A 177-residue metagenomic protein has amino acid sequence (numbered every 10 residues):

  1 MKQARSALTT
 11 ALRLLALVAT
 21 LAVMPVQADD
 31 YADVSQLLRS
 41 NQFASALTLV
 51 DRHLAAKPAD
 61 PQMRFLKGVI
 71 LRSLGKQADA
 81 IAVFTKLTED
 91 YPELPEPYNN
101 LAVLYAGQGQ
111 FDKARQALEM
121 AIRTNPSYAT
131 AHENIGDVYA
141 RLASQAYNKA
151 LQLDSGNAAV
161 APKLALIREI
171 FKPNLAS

Functional and structural regions predicted by a protein language model:
A56, D90-Y91, T124, L153: Structural marker of alpha-solenoid helical repeat scaffolds
P61-Q62, P95-E96, A129-T130, A158: Helix-start (N-cap) detector for alpha-helical repeat units in TPR-like alpha-solenoids, especially tetratricopeptide
A140-S177: Terminal, low-structured helical/coil segments at or just beyond the last alpha-helical repeat
